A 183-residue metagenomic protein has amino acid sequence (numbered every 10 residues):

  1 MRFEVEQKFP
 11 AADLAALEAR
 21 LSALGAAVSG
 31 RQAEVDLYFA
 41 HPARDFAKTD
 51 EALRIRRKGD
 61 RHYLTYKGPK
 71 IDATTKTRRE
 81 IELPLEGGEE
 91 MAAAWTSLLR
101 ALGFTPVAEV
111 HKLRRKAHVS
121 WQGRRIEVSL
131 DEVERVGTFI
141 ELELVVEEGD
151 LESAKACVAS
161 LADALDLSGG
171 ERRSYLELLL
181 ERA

Functional and structural regions predicted by a protein language model:
R2-V5: Extreme N-terminal starter segment of soluble prokaryotic enzymes
K8, A52-R56, T65-P69, V128-V133 (+1 more regions): A structural feature that tracks compact, well-ordered secondary-structure segments with a strong bias toward
P10-A15, G87-E90, E147-L151: Helix N-cap motif at beta-to-alpha junctions
A16-E18, S22-R31, D45-T49, R54-H118 (+1 more regions): Charged surface patches that recognize polyanionic ligands
V35-P42, R114-A117, R172-A183: Short proline/glycine- and acidic-rich turn/helix-capping motifs at secondary-structure junctions
K116-V136: Charged, well-structured binding/catalytic surfaces in domain cores that contact anionic ligands
E147-S174: Mixed-charge, glycine-accented linear interaction segment located at domain edges/termini
